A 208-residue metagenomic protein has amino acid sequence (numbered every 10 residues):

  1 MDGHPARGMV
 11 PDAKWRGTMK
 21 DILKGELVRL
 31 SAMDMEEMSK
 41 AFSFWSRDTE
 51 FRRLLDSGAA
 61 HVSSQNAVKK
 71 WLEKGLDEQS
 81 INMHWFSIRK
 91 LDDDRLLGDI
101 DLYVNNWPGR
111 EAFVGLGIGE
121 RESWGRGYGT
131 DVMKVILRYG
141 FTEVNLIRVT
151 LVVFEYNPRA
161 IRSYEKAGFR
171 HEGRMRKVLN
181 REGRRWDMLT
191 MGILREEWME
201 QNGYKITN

Functional and structural regions predicted by a protein language model:
H4, P11-E122, R185-W186, I193-N208: GNAT-family acyltransferases
D94, G127, N157: Conserved G/P- and acidic residue-centered "switch" motifs that form tight phosphate/ATP-binding loops in soluble
D101-V104, V152, R174-M175: Short beta->alpha transition motifs characteristic of CBS
G119, G125-Y139, I161-K166: Conserved acetyl-CoA-binding loop-helix of GNAT-fold acetyltransferases
R121, L151-I161, V178-E182: Conserved beta-strand-loop-alpha-helix junction that forms the acyl-donor binding cleft
T142-V152: Conserved GNAT acetyl-CoA-binding A-motif
Y164, F169, M191: Conserved active-site tyrosine of GNAT-family acetyltransferases
